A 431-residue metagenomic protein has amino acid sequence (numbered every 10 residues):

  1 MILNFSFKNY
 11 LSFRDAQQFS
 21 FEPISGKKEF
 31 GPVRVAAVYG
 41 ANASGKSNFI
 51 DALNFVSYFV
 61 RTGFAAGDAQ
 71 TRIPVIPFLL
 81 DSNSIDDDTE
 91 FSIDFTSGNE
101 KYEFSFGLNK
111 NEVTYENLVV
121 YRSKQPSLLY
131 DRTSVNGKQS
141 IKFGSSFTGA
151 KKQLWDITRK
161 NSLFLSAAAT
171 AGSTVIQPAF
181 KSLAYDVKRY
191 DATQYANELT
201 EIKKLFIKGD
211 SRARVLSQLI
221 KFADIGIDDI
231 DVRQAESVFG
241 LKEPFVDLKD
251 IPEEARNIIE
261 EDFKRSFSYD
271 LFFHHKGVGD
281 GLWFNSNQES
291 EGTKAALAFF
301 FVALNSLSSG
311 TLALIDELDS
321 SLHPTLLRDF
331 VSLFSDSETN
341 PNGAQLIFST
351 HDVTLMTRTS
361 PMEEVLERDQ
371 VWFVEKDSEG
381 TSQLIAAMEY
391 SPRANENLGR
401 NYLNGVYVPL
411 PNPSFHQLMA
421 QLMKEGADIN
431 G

Functional and structural regions predicted by a protein language model:
M1-N48, A52-R61, F272-P411: Switch/communication elements of ASCE P-loop NTPase nucleotide-binding domains
M1-R34, V187-A313, G431: Conserved NTPase motor "head" modules and their coupling/switch loops across ABC/AAA+ ATPases, GTPases, and GHKL ATPases
F13, G98-Y102, E112, K124-P126 (+2 more regions): Short acidic/polar mixed-charge low-complexity motifs
Q18, S92, E103-G107, L129 (+1 more regions): Short, surface-exposed charged micro-motifs
I50-N111: Conserved P-loop NTP-binding catalytic core
F91-T96, L118, F273-H274: Short beta-strand segments that buttress and anchor functional surface loops
E103-K242, V246: Electropositive, glycine-dotted interaction segments that contact anionic polymers or phosphate-rich ligands
L248, A255-I258, A386-G431: Acidic, Mg2+-coordinating catalytic modules of nucleic-acid enzymes
